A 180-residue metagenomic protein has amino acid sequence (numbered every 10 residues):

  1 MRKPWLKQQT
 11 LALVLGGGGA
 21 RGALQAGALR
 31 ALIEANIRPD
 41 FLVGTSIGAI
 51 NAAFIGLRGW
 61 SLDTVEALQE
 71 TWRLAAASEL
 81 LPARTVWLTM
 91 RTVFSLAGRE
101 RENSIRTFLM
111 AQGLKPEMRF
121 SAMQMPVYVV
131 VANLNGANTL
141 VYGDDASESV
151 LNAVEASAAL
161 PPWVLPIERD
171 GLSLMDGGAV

Functional and structural regions predicted by a protein language model:
M1-T45, A53-V180: Patatin-like phospholipase
A49: Catalytic nucleophile loop
